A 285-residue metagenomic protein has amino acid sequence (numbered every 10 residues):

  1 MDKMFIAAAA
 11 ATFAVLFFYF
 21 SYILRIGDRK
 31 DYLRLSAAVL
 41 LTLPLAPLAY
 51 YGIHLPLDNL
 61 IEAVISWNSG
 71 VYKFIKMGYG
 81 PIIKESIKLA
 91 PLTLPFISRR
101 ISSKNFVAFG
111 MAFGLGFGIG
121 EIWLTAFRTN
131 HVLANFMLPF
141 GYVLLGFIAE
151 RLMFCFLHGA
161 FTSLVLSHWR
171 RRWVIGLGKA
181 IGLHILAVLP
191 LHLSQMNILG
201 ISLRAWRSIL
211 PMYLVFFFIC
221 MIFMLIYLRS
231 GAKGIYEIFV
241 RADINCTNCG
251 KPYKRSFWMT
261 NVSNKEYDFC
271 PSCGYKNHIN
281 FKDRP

Functional and structural regions predicted by a protein language model:
M1-W258, V262-S263, P271-P285: Hydrophobic alpha-helical segments at protein termini of multi-pass membrane proteins
